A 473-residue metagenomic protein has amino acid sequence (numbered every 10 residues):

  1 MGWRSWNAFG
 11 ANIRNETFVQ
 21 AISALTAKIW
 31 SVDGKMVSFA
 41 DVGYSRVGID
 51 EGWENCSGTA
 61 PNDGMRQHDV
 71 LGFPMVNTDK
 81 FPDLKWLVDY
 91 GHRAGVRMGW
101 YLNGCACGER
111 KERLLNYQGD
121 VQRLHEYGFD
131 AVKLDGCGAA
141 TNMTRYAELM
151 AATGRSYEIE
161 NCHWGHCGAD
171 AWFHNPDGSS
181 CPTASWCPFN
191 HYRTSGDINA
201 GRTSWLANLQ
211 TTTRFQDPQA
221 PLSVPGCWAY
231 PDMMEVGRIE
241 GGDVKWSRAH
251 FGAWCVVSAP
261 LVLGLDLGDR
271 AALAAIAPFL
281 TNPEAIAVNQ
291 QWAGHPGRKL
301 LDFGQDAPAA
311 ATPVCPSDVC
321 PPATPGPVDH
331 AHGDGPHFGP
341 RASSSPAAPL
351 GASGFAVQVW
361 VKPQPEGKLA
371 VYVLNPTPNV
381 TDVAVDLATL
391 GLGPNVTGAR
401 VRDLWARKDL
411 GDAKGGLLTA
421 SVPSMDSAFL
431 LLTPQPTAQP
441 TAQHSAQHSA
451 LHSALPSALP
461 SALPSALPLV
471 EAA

Functional and structural regions predicted by a protein language model:
W3, V47, G91, I159 (+3 more regions): Conserved, mostly hydrophobic/aromatic
A21, L25-N142: Aromatic-lined carbohydrate-binding/catalytic grooves of carbohydrate-active enzymes
N116, E158-D266, R341-S345: Glycan-recognition surfaces
G252-A342, P346: Catalytic cores of secreted or luminal carbohydrate-active enzymes
W254-G264, H337-P340, P346-G393: Carbohydrate-binding surface patches
A388-R407: Solvent-exposed beta-hairpin/edge-strand motifs
G411-A438: C-terminal beta-strand-rich structural cap/linker in extracellular carbohydrate-active enzymes
